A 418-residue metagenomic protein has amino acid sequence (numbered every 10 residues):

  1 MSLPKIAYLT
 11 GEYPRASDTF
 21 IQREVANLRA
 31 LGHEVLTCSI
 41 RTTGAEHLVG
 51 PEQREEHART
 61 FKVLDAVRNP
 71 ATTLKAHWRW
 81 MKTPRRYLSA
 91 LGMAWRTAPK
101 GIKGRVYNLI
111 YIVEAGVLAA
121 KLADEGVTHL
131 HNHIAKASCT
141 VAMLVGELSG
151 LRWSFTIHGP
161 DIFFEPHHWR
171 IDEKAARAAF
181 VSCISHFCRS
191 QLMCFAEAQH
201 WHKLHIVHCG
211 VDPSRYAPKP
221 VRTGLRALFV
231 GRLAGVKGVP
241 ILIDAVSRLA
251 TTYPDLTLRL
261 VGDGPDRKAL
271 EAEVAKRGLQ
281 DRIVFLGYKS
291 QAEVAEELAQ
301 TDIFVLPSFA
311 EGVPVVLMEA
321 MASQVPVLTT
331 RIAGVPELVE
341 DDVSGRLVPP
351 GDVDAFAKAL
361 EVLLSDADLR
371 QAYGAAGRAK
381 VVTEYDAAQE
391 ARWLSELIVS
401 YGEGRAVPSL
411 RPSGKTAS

Functional and structural regions predicted by a protein language model:
T19, L225, F229-Y253, L258 (+3 more regions): A conserved mid-protein helix/loop that constitutes part of the nucleotide-sugar donor-binding site
A175, Y288-K289, E296-T301: Short alpha-helical donor nucleotide-sugar binding micro-motif in glycosyltransferases
F187, G210: Carbohydrate-associated surface elements
K268-K289: Nucleotide-activated donor-binding/catalytic signature segment of Leloir-type glycosyltransferases, i.e., the conserved
F309: Aromatic "clamp/platform" in nucleotide-sugar-dependent glycosyltransferases that forms part of the donor/acceptor
P326-T329, V339: Short hydrophobic beta-strand element within catalytic cores of glycosyltransferases and related nucleotide-activated
D341-D342, R346-V353, V362-A367: Conserved acidic donor-binding segment of nucleotide-sugar-dependent glycosyltransferases
A355, V362, L369-E384, E390-S395: A short, well-ordered alpha-helix in the C-terminal region of glycosyltransferases
